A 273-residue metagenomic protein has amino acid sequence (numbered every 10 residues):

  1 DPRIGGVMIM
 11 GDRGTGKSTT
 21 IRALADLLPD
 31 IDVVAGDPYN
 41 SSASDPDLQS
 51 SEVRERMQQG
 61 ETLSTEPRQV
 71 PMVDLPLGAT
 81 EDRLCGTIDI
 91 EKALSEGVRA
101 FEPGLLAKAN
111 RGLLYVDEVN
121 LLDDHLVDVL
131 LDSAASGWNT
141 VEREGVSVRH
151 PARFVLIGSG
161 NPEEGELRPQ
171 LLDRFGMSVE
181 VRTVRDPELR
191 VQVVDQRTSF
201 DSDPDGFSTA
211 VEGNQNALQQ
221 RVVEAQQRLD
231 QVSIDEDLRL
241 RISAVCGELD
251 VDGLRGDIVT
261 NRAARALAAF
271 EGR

Functional and structural regions predicted by a protein language model:
D1-R185: Conserved ASCE/P-loop NTPase catalytic core
L126-V127, R185-R273: Basic, amphipathic alpha-helical bundle interface domains used for macromolecular binding and assembly
